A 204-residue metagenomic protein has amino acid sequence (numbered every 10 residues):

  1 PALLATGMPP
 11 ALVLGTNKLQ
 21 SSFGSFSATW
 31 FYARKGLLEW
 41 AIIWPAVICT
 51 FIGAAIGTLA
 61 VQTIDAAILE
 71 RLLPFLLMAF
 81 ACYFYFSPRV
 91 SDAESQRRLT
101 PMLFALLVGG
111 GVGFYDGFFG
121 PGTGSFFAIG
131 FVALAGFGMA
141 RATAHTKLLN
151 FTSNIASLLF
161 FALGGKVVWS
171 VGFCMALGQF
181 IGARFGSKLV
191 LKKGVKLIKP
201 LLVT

Functional and structural regions predicted by a protein language model:
P1-P9, E94-T143, F173: Selected transmembrane alpha-helices and immediately adjacent juxtamembrane segments of polytopic inner-membrane
M8-N17, L37-P45, G136-K147: Membrane-interface alpha-helices at helix entry/exit sites of multi-pass transporters
G15-I68, N154-P200: Selective hydrophobic functional segments
K18, L73-L77, A81, K147 (+1 more regions): Residues within membrane-spanning alpha-helices of integral membrane proteins, especially the hydrophobic core/packing
S25, V47-A54, P74, A81 (+6 more regions): Small-residue faces within membrane-embedded alpha-helices
S87-E94, K188: Membrane-interface capping segments at transmembrane-helix boundaries
A142-L149, G194, K199-V203: Helix-helix packing/entry segments at the starts of transmembrane helices
